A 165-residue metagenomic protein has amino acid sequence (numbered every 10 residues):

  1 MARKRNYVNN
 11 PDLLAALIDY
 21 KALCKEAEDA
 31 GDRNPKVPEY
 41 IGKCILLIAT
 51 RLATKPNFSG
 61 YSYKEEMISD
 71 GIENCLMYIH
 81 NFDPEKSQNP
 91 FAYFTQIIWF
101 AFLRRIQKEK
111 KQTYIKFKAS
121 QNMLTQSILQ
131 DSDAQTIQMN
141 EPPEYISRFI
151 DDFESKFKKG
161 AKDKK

Functional and structural regions predicted by a protein language model:
M1-E66, T125-K165: Extreme N-terminal regulatory/targeting segments of RNA polymerase sigma factors
K43, L47, R51, E66-E73 (+1 more regions): Structural recognition of an alpha-helix C-terminal capping motif at a helix-to-coil junction
K55-Y63, C75-I97, K108-T113: Short alpha-helix-to-loop micro-motif enriched in aromatics/charged/Gly
K108-S127: Short, basic/polar amphipathic helix motif occurring as a linker/hinge flanking DNA-binding modules in transcription
